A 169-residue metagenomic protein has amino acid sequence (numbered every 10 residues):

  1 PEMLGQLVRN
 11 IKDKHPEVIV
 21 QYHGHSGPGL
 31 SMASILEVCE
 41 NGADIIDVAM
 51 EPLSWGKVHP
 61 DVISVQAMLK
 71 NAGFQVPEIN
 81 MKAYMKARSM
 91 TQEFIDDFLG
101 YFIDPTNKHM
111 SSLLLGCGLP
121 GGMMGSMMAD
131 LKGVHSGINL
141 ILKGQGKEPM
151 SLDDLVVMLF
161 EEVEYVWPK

Functional and structural regions predicted by a protein language model:
P1-K169: Catalytic cores and adjacent flexible loops of soluble metabolic enzymes that perform enolate/carbanion chemistry on
